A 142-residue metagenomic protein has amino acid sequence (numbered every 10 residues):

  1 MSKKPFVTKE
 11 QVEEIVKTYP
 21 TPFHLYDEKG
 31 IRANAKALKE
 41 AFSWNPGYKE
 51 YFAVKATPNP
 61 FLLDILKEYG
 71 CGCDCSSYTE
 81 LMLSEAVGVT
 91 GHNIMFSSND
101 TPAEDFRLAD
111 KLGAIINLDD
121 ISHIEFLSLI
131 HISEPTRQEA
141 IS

Functional and structural regions predicted by a protein language model:
M1-L129, S133: A charged N-terminal "starter" segment
I130-S142: Single conserved hydrophobic/aromatic residue that forms the stacking wall/gate of nucleotide- or nucleobase-binding
